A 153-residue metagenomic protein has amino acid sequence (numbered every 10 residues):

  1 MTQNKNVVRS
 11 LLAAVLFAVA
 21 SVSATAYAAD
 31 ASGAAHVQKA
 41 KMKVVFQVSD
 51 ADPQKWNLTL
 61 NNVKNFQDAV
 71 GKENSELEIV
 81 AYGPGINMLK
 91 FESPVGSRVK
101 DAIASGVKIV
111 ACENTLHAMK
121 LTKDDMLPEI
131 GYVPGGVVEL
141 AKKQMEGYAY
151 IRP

Functional and structural regions predicted by a protein language model:
T2-L12: Bacterial N-terminal signal peptides that target proteins for export
F17-Y27: C-terminal segment of classical bacterial N-terminal signal peptides
A26-P153: Secreted/extracellular ectodomain signature
